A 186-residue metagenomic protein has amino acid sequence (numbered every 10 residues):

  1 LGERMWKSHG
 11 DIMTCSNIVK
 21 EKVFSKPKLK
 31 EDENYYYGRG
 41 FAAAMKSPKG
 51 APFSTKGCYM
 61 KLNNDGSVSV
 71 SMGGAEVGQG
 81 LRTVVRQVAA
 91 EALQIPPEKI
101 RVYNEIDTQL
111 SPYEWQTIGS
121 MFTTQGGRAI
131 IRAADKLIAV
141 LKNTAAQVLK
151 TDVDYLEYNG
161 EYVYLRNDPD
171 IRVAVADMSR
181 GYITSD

Functional and structural regions predicted by a protein language model:
L1-L93, E105-D186: Cofactor-centric catalytic regions
I95-P97: N-terminal structural subdomain of ketosynthase/condensing enzymes
